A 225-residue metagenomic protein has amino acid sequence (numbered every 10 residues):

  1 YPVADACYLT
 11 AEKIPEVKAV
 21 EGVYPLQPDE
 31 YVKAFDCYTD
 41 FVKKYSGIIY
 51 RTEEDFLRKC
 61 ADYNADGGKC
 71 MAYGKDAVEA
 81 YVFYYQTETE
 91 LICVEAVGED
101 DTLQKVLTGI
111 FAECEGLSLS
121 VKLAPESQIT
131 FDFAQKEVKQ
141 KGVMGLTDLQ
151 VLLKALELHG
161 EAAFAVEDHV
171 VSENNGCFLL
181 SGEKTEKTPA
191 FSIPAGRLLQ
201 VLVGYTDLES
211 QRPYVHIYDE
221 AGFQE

Functional and structural regions predicted by a protein language model:
Y1-V17, V97-Q104, T108-E225: Active-site/acyl-donor-binding loops of N-acyltransferases
P2-A112, K154-A162: Amide-forming acyltransferase catalytic core, primarily the GNAT-like/NAT-type and related acyltransferase folds
